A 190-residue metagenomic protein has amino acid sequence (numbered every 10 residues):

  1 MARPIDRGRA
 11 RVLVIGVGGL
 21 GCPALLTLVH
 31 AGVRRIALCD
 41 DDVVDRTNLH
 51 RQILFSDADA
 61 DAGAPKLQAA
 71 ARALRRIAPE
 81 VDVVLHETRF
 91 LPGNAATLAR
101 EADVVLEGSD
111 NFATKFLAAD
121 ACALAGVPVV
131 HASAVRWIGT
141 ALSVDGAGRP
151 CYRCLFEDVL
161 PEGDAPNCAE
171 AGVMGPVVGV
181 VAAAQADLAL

Functional and structural regions predicted by a protein language model:
M1-L190: Adenine nucleotide-associated cytosolic modules
